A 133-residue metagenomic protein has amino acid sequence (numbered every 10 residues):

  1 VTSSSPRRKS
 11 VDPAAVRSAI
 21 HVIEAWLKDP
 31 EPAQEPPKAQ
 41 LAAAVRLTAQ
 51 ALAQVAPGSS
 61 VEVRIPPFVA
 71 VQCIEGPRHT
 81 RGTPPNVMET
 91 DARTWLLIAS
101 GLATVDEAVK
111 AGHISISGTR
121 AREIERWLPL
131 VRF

Functional and structural regions predicted by a protein language model:
V1-F133: Feature captures hydrophobic
